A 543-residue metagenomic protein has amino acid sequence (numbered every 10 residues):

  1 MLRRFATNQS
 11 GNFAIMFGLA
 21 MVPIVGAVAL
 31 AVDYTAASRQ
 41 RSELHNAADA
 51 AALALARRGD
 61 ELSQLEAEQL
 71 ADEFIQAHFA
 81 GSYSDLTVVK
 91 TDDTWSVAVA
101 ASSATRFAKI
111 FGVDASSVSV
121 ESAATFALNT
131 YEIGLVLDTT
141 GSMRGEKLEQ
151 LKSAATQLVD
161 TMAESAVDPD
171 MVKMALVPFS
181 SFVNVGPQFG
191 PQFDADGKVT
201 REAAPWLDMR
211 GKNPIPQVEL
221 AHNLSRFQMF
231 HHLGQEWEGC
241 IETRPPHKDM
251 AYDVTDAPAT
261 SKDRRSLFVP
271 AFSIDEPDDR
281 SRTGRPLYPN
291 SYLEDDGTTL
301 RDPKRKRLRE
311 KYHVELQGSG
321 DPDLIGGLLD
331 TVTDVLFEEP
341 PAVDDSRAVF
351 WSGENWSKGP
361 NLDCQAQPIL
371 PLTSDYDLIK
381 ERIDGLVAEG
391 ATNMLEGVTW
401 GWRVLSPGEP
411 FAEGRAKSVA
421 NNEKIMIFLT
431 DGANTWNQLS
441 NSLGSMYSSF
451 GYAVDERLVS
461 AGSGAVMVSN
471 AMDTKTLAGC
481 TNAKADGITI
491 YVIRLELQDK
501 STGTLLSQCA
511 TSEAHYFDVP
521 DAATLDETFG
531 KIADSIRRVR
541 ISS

Functional and structural regions predicted by a protein language model:
M1-A67, A510: Alpha-helical assembly-interface signal, strongest on the long, hydrophobic N-terminal helix that forms
L2-A20, D92-G134, M143-K147, W402 (+1 more regions): Acidic, polar low-complexity linker/tail segments
A29, D33, A127-L151, I383 (+1 more regions): MIDAS-like acidic motif and immediate structural context at the N-terminus of von Willebrand factor A/I domains
T35-S38, S42, A50-S103, Q157-G190 (+7 more regions): Short amphipathic secondary-structure patches
I75-G81, L176, D194-G197, T476-S543: Von Willebrand factor A/integrin I-like adhesion domains
V136-T140, L151, F179, G401 (+4 more regions): DG-centered beta-turn motif at the end of beta-strands
M143-K173, G320, L328, A388 (+3 more regions): …and closely analogous acidic/polar surface helices at protein-protein or active-site interfaces in A-domain-like
P191-I488: Acidic, Ser/Thr/Gly/Pro-rich low-complexity segments that form flexible
